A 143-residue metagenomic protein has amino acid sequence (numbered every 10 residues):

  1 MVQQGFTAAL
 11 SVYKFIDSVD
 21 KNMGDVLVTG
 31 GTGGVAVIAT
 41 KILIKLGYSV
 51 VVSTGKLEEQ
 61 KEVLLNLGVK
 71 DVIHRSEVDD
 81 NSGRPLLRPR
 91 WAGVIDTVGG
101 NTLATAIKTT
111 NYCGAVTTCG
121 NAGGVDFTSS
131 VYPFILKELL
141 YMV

Functional and structural regions predicted by a protein language model:
V2-S76: Mid-domain Rossmann-like dinucleotide-binding core that forms the NAD(H)/NADP(H) cofactor-binding site
G55-L57, S76-N81, G120-G124: Short, acidic/turn-prone active-site loops that include or flank metal/cofactor- and phosphate-binding residues
E59-Q60, N81-G83, N101-T105: Short acidic active-site motifs
V69, R90-A92, F134: Local beta-strand N-terminus motif with an aromatic residue
R75, D96-T97: Short, well-ordered coil/turn residues at beta-beta hairpins and beta-strand->alpha-helix junctions within
V78-R90: Short amphipathic alpha-helix with an adjacent loop that forms part of the alpha/beta core around
A92-I95, T117: N-terminal Rossmann-like NAD(P) cofactor-binding module of classical short-chain dehydrogenase/reductase
N101-V143: Glycine-rich phosphate-binding loop and adjacent beta-alpha segment of Rossmann(oid) nucleotide-cofactor-binding
